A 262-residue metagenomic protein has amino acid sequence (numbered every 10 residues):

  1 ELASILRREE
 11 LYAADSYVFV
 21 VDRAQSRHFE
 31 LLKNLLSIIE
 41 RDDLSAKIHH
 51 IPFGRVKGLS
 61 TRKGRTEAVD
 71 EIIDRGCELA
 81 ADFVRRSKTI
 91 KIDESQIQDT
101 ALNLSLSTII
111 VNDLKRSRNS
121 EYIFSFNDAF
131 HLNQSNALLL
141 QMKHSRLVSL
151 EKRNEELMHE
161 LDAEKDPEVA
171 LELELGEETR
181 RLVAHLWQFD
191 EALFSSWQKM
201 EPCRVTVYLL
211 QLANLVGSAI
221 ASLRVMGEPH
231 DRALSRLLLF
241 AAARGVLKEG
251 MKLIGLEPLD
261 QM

Functional and structural regions predicted by a protein language model:
E1-M262: Non-catalytic interaction-recognition regions
